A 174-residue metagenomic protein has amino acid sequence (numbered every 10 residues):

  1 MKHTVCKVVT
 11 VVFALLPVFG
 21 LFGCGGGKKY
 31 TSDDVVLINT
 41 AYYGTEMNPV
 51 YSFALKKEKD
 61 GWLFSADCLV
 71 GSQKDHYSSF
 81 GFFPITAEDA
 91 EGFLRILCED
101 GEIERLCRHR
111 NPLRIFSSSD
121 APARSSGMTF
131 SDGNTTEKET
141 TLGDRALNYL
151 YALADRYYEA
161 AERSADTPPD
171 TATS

Functional and structural regions predicted by a protein language model:
M1-V11: Bacterial N-terminal signal peptides that target proteins for export
G20-G23: C-terminal motif of bacterial Sec signal peptides marking the signal peptidase cleavage site
G25-K74, P84: N-terminal export/targeting and maturation segments
G26-T45, C107-S174: Short, well-ordered, aromatic-rich surface patches in folded extracellular/luminal domains
S52-K56, D75-A87, N134-D144: Short amphipathic beta-strand/extended segments with alternating polar/hydrophobic composition
L55, F93, S126-M128: Residue-level detector of buried hydrophobic side-chain packing in well-ordered secondary-structure elements
S65-C107: A short-motif feature that recognizes glycine-rich, charge-decorated loops that bind or process nucleotide phosphates
